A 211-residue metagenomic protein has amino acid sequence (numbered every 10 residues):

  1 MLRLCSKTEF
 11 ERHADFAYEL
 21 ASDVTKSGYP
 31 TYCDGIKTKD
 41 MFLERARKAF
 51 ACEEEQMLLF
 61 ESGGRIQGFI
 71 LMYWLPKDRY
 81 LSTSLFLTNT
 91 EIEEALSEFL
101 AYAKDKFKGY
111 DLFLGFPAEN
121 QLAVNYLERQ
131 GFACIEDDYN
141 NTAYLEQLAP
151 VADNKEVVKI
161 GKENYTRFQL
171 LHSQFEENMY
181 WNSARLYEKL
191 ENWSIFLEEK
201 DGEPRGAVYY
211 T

Functional and structural regions predicted by a protein language model:
M1-M41, D138, A149-Y180: Short amphipathic alpha-helix that is part of the acyltransferase structural core
D15, E55, G131-C134, W193: Short glycine-aromatic motifs
G28-E98, K200-T211: Conserved donor-binding loop and adjoining core beta-sheet/short helix segment in diverse acyl/aminoacyl transferases
A49-C52, F107, E188-E191: Soluble sensory domains of the PAS superfamily and closely related sensory modules
Q56-L58, R79-L81, D137-T142, S194-F196: Short beta-strand micro-motifs in enzyme catalytic cores
K77-R79, Q121, N192: Short acidic/glycine-enriched loop/turn segments that link adjacent beta-strands
L87-D153: Acyl-donor-binding surface of acyltransferase catalytic domains
H172-Y210: A mid-sequence, solvent-exposed acidic-amphipathic segment
